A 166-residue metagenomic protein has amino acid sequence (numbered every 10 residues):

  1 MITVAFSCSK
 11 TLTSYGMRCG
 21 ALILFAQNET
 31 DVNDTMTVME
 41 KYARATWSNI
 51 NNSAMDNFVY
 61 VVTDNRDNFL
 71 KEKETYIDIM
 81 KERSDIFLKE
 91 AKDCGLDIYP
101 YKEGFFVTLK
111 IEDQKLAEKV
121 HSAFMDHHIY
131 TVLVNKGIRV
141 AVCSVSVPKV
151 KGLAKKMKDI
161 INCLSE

Functional and structural regions predicted by a protein language model:
M1-I77: Conserved core segment of the aminotransferase class I/II
T11, N33, E90, D97-Y101 (+2 more regions): Localized chelating/binding microdomains that coordinate divalent metal ions or stabilize phosphate-bearing
I23, T108-K110, A141-C143: Short hydrophobic/aromatic beta-strand micro-patches that form the beta-sheet surface supporting nucleotide- or nucleic
N52-M55, S84-D85, E118: Short, surface-exposed alpha-helical segments at coil->helix boundaries
V59, E72-L88, D97-K110, L133-K136: Conserved glycine-rich beta-strand-loop-beta hairpin in the small C-terminal domain of fold type I
Y60-D64, I86, E90-C94, A123 (+1 more regions): Alpha-helical structural signal in soluble globular domains
Q114-E166: PLP-dependent enzyme catalytic core of the Aspartate aminotransferase-like
